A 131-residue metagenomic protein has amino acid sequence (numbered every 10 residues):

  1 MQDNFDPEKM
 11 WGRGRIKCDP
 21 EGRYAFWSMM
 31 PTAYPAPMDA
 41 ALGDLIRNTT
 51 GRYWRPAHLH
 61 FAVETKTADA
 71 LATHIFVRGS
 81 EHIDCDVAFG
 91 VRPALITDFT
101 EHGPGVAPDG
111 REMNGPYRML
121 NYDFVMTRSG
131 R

Functional and structural regions predicted by a protein language model:
M1-R131: Beta-strand-dominated extracellular/periplasmic modules and repeats in secreted or surface-exposed proteins
